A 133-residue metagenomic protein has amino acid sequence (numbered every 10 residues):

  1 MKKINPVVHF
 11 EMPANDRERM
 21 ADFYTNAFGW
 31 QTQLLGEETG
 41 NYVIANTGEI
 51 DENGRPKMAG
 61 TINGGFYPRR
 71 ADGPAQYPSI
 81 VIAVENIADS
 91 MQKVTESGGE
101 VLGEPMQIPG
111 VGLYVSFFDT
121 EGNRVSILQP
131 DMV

Functional and structural regions predicted by a protein language model:
M1-F23, Y77-I80, V84, Q129-V133: N-terminal beta-strand motif that seeds the catalytic metal site of vicinal oxygen chelate
M1-K3, M12, Q33-L35, M91-V133: Vicinal oxygen chelate
K2, E11-G60, E96: Core segments of cupin and vicinal oxygen chelate
P6, G60, V111: Exposed loop/turn and edge beta-strand positions of beta-sandwich/beta-sheet ligand-binding modules
N26-Q31, M58, Y67-R70, E100 (+1 more regions): A solvent-exposed interaction/effector surface
E38-Y42, P74-Q76, I108-L113: Short acidic/glycine-enriched loop/turn segments that link adjacent beta-strands
F66-P68, P130-D131: Acetyl-CoA-dependent GNAT
Y67, A71-S97: Mid-chain, well-packed structural core segment of small domains
